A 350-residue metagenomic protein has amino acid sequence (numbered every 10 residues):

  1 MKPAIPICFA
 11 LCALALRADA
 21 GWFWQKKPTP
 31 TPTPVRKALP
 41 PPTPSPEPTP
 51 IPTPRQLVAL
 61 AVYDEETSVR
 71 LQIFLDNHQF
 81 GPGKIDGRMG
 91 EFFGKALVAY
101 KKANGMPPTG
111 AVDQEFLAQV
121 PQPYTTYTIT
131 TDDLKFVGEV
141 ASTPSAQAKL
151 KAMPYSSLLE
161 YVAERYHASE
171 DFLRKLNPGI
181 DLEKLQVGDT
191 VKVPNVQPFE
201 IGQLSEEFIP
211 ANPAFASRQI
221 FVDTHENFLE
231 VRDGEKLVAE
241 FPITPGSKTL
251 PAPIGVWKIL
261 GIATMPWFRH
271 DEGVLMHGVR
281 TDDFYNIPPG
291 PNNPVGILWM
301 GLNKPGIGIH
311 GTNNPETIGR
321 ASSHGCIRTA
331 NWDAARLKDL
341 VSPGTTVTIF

Functional and structural regions predicted by a protein language model:
K2-C8: Sec-dependent signal peptide recognition, specifically the positively charged N-region followed immediately by
A13-R17: N-terminal signal peptide c-region/cleavage motif recognized by signal peptidases
A20-D64: Compositionally biased, proline/threonine/alanine/serine-rich low-complexity intrinsically disordered stretches
A61-K95, T131-H167: Primarily a LysM-type cell-wall glycan-binding module
D76-F80, V98-M106, L117, P121 (+6 more regions): Sec-exported extracytoplasmic/periplasmic mature domains
E91-F136, L176-F208: Extracellular LysM carbohydrate-binding repeats and other cell-envelope/extracellular binding modules
S169, D181-V256, G261-I262, P266: Cell wall/extracellular polymer interaction/catalysis modules
H277-F350: Exported/periplasmic cell-wall-interacting domains
